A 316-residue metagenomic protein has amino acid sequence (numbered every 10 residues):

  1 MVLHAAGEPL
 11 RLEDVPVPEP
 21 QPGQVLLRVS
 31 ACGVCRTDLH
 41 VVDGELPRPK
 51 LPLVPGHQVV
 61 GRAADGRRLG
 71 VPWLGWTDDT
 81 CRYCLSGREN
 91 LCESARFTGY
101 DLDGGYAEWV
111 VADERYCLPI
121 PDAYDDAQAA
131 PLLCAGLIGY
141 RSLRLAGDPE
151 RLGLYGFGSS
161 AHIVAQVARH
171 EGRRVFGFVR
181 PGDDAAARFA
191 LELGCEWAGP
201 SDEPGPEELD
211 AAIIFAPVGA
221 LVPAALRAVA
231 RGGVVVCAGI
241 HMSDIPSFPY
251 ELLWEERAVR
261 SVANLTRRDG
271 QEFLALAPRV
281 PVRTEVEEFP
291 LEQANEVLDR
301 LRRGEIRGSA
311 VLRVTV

Functional and structural regions predicted by a protein language model:
P16-C32, E45-Y83, Y116, P121-Y124: Glycine-rich beta-strand-centered segment in the early N-terminal region that forms part of a ligand/cofactor-binding
T37-L39, D43: Cytochrome P450 core scaffold surrounding the K-helix E-X-X-R motif and the conserved "meander" helix-loop region
V60, G70, L118, G153 (+5 more regions): Structural detector of well-ordered beta-strand residues that form the stable sheet scaffold of enzyme domains
R68, D122-P206: Mid-domain Rossmann-like dinucleotide-binding core that forms the NAD(H)/NADP(H) cofactor-binding site
W76-Y155, G182: NAD(P)H dinucleotide-binding glycine-rich loop of Rossmann-like/cofactor-binding domains, especially the beta1-alpha1
F176, D184-A258, T315: Glycine-rich cofactor phosphate-binding loops and adjacent beta1-alpha1 units of small-molecule cofactor enzyme domains
R267-V316: C-terminal hydrophobic helical "lid"/dimerization subdomain of Rossmann-like NAD(P)H-dependent oxidoreductases
